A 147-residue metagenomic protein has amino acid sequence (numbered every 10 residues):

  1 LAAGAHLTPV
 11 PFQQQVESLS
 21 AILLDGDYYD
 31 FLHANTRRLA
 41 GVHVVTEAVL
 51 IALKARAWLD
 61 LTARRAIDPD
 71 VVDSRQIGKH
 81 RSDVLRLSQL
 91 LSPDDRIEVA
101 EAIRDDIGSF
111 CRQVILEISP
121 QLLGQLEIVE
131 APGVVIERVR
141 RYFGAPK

Functional and structural regions predicted by a protein language model:
L1-K147: Compositionally biased terminal segments of proteins
